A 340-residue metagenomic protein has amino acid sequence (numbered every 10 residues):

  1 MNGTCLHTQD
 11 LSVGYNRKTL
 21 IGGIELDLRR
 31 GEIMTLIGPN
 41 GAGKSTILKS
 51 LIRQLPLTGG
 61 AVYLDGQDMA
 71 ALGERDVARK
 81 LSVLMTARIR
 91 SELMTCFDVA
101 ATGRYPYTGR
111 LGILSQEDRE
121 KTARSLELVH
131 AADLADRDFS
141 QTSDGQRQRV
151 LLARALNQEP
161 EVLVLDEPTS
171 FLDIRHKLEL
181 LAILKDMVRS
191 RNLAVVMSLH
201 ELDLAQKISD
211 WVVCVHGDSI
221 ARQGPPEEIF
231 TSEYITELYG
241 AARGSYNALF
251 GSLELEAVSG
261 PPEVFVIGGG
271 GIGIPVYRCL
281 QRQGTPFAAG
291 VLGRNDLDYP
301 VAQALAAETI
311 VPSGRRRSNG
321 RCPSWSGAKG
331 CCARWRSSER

Functional and structural regions predicted by a protein language model:
I37-P39: The feature captures the beta-strand-to-loop junction immediately N-terminal to the Walker
I52: Helix-to-loop junction immediately C-terminal to a conserved catalytic motif
G60-D68, V77: Conserved ABC transporter NBD signature motif
A101, Q116-A135: Conserved ABC ATPase "signature" region
E159: Conserved catalytic motifs of ABC-family nucleotide-binding domains
L163-E167: Catalytic Walker B motif of ABC-type/P-loop ATPase nucleotide-binding domains
G240-G330: ABC ATPase nucleotide-binding domains
